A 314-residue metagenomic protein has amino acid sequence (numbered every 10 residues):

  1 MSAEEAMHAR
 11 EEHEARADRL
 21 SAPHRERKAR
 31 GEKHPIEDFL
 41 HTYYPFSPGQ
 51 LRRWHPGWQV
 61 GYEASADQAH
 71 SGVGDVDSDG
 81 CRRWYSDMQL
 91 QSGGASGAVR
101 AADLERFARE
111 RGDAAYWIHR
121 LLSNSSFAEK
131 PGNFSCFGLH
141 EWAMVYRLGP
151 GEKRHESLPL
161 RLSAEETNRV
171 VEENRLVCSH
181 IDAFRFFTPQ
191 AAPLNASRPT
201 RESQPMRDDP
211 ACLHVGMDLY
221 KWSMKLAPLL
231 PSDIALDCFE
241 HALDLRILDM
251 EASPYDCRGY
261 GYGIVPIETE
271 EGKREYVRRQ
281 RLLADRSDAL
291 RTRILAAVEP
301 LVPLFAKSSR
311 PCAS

Functional and structural regions predicted by a protein language model:
M1-S123, Y260-A313: Active-site acidic/histidine clusters and adjacent loop/turn architecture that either coordinate catalytic ions
S47, R161-S163, P231, T269: Alpha-helix initiation/capping motif
R52, W58, A66, Y146-G151 (+4 more regions): Generic alpha-helix signal with a bias toward terminal, lower-confidence helices and secondary-structure junctions
R100-S203: A contiguous catalytic/ligand-binding core that recognizes phosphate-bearing ligands
Y146, M224, M250, P254 (+2 more regions): Charged/polar positions within long, soluble alpha-helices
E152-A164, S253-I264, R274-L283: Short, Lys/Arg-enriched charge-dense amphipathic segments
C178-E275: An amphipathic alpha-helical core segment
